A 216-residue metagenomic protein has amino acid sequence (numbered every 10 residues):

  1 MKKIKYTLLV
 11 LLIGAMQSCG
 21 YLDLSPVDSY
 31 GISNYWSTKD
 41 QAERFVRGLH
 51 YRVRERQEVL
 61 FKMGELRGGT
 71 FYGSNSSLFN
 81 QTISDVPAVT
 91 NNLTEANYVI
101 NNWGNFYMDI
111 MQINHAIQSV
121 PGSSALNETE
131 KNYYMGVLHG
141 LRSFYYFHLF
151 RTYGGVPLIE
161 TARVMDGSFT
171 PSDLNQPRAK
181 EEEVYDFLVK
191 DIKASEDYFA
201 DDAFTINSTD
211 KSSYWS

Functional and structural regions predicted by a protein language model:
M1-G31: Bacterial Sec-dependent N-terminal signal peptides
C19-E65, Y214: Membrane-proximal, proline-rich intrinsically disordered regions
E43, Y51, N80-Y153, D173-D186 (+1 more regions): Conserved, well-structured interaction surfaces
R56-M63, D201-T209: Surface-exposed patches in mature extracellular/periplasmic domains of secreted proteins
F61-S76, P157: Short, solvent-exposed turn/loop segments enriched in Gly/Ser/Thr/Pro and often Arg
Y133, Y214-W215: Residue signature of alpha-solenoid helical repeat architecture, marking inter-repeat boundaries and helix-start
F150-R163: Short, well-structured active-site flanking segments
